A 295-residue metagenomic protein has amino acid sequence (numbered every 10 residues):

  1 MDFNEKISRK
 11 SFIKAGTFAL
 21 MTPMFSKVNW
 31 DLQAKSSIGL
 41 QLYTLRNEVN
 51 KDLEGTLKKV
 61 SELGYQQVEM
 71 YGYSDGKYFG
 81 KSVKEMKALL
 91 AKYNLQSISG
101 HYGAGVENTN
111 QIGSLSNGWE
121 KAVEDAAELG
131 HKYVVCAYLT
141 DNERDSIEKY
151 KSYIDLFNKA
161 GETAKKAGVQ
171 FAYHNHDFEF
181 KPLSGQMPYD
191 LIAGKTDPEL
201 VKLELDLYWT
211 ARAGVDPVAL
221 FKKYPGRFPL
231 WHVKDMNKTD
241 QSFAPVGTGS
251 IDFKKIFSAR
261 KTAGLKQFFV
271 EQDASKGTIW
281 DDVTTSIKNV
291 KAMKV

Functional and structural regions predicted by a protein language model:
D2-L20: N-terminal secretory signal peptides and thylakoid transit peptides that target proteins across membranes
G16-F18, M24-V28, N108-K202, W280: Active-site acidic/histidine proton-transfer and metal-coordination neighborhood in alpha/beta enzyme cores
S26-G55, K59, L63: C-terminal segment of N-terminal export signals and the immediately downstream linker at the start of the mature
I38-Q41, V68-M70, S97-Y102, V134-C136 (+4 more regions): Hydrophobic faces of well-ordered beta-strands that scaffold small-molecule active sites in alpha/beta enzyme cores
L40, V60, V68, L90 (+5 more regions): Conserved, mostly hydrophobic/aromatic
L45-K51, Y71-S82, A104-S116, D141-D145 (+4 more regions): Acidic-and-aromatic substrate-binding clefts and catalytic sites of carbohydrate-active enzymes
L57-E62, F79-I98, G118-G130, K159-K166 (+3 more regions): Acidic (Asp/Glu)-rich catalytic clusters
Q67, A164-S250: Acidic/histidine-rich catalytic cores of soluble enzymes
